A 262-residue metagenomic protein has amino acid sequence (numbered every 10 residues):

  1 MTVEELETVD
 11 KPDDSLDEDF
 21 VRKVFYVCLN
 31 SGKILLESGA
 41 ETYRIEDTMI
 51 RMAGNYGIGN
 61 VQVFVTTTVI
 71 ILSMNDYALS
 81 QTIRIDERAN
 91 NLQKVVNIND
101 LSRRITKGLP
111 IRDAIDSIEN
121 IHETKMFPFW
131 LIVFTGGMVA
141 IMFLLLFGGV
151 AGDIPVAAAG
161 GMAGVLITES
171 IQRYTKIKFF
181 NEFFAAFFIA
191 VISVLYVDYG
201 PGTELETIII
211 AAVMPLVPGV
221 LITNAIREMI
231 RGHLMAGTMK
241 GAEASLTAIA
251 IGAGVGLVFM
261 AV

Functional and structural regions predicted by a protein language model:
M1-P110: Soluble N-terminal domains of membrane-associated systems
M1-Y26, E123-F127, G241-A242, L246-V262: N-terminal charge/polar-biased segments
Y43, P110-W130, Q172-R173, F179-F180 (+2 more regions): Cytosolic regulatory modules rich in charged/polar residues
E87-D153, K240-I251: Alpha-helical transmembrane segments and their cytosolic membrane-interface
S117-I121, G164-T175, L221-L234: C-terminal ends of transmembrane helices
K125-Y199: Core alpha-helical transmembrane segments of integral membrane proteins
D198-V262: Generic detector of multi-pass transmembrane helix bundles and their immediately adjacent loops in polytopic membrane
